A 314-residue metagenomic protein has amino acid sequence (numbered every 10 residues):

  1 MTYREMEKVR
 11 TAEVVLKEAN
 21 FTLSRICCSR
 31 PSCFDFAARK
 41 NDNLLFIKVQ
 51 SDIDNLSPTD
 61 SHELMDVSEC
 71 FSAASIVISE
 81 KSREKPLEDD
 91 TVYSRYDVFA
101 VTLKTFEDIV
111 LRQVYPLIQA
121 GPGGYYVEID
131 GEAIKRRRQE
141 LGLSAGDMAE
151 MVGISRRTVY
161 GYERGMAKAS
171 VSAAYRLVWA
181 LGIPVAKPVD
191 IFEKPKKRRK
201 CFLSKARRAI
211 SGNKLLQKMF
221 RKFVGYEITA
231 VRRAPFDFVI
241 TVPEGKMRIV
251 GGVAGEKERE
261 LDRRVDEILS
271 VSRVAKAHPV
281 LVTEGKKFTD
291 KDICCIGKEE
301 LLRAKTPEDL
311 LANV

Functional and structural regions predicted by a protein language model:
M1-C27, P184-A234: Acidic-basic catalytic patches of nuclease active cores, encompassing PD-(D/E)XK and other metal-cofactor nuclease
L16, F34-E69, A73-I76, L216 (+2 more regions): Conserved catalytic cores of phosphodiester-cleaving nucleases, focusing on short active-site segments
F71-D89, A275-D292: Nucleic-acid nuclease catalytic cores
Y93, R138, A149, V178: The alpha-helix within a helix-turn-helix
Y115-Q139: A short, Lys/Arg-rich alpha-helix, primarily the initiator
I134, M148-A149, V159-Y162: Conserved hydrophobic/aromatic packing and binding residues within compact polymer-binding modules
G142-R157: Short alpha-helical DNA-recognition segment
S172-P188: DNA major-groove recognition helix of helix-turn-helix/homeodomain DNA-binding modules
